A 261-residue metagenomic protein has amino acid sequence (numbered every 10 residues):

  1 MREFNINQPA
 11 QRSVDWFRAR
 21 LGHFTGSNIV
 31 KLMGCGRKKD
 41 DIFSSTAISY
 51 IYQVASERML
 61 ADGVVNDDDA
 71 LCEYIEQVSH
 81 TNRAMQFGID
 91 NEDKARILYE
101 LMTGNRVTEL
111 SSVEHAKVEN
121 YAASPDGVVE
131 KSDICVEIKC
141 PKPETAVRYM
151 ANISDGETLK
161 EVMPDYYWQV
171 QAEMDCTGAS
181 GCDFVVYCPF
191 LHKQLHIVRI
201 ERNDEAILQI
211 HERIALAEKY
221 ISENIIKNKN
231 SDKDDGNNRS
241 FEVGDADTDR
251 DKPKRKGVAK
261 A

Functional and structural regions predicted by a protein language model:
M1-D90, N152-K160, N228, N238-A261: Charged, glycine-rich intrinsically disordered N-terminal tails and low-complexity linkers that flank
R2-E3, K94-L98, F184-C188: Intrinsically disordered, low-complexity boundary segments flanking structured domains
K31, K38-K39, K94, K117 (+9 more regions): Context-gated lysine
S49, Q53, D69, D90-D93 (+3 more regions): Generic alpha-helical secondary structure signal
E76-Q77, A95, S132-I134: A generic secondary-structure signal marking the coil-to-beta-strand transition
M85-V107: Acidic-basic catalytic patches of nuclease active cores, encompassing PD-(D/E)XK and other metal-cofactor nuclease
L101-P125, V129-I225: Nucleic-acid nuclease catalytic cores
V198-A261: Conserved double-stranded beta-helix
